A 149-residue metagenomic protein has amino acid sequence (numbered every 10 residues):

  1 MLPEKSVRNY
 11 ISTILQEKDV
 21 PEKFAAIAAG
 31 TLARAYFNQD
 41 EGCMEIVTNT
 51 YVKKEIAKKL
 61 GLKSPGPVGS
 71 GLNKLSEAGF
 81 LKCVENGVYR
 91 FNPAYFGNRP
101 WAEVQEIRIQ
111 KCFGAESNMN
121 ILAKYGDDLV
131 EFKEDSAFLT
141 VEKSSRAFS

Functional and structural regions predicted by a protein language model:
M1, Y125-S149: N-terminal intrinsically disordered, low-complexity, charged/polar
M1-Y51: Short recognition helix of helix-turn-helix/winged-helix DNA-binding domains
S6, K111, K143-S144: Intrinsic disorder/low-complexity segments enriched in polar/small residues
N9, T13, G42, K54-L60 (+2 more regions): Polar/charged alpha-helical tracts
Q16-D19, G61, G114, G126: Short, flexible coil/linker elements and helix-boundary hinge sites characteristic of intrinsically disordered
Y36-Y95: Winged helix-turn-helix DNA-binding recognition segment
G97-E131: Short, amphipathic alpha-helical interaction segments positioned at domain boundaries
